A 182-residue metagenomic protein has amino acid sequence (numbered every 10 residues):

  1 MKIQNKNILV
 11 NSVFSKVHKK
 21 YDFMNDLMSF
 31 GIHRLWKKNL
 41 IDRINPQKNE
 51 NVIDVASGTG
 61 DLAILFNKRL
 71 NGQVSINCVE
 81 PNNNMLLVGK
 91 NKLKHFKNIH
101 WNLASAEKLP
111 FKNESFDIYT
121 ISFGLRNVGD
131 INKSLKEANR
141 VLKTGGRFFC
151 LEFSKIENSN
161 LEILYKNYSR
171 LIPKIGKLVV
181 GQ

Functional and structural regions predicted by a protein language model:
M1-D22: N-terminal, positively charged/glycine-rich alpha-helical extensions of SAM-dependent methyltransferases
F30-K48, L65: Conserved alpha-helix/loop element of class I SAM-dependent methyltransferases that forms part of the SAM/SAH-binding
N51-K108: Class I SAM-dependent methyltransferase SAM/SAH-binding core
E80-P81, D130, F153: Short beta->alpha hinge that forms the Motif I/post-I loop of the SAM-binding pocket
E107-Y119: A short acidic, Gly/Pro-enriched loop at the edge of an enzyme's catalytic core that lines a small-molecule cofactor
D117-D130: A short SAM/SAH-binding and catalytic strip from SAM-dependent methyltransferases
N132-T144: A short glycine-rich, Lys/Arg-flanked "PGG" loop and its adjoining helix->strand segment in the class I
R147-G176: Conserved class I S-adenosyl-L-methionine
